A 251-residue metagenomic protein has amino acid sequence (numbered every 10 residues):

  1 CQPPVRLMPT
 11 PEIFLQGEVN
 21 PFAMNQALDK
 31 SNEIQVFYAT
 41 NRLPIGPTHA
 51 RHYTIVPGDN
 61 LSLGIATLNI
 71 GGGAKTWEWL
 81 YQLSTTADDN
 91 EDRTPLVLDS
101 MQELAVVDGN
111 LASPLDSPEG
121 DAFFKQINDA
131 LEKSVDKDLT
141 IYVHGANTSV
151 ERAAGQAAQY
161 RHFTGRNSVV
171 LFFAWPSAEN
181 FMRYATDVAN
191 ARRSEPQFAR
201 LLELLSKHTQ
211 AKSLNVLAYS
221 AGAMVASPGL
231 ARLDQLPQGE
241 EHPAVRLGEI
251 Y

Functional and structural regions predicted by a protein language model:
C1-V169: Flexible, membrane-associating and regulatory peripheral segments of lipid-active enzymes
P47, V150-E151, N180-R183, M224-S227: Extracytoplasmic/secreted cell-surface and envelope-processing proteins
A174-A189: Cap/lid segment of the alpha/beta-hydrolase catalytic domain
D187-A211: Helix-loop module immediately N-terminal to the HCX5R catalytic loop in PTP-like cysteine phosphatase domains
F198, A218-G222, A226: Gly/Ala-rich beta-loop-alpha elbow adjacent to hydrolase catalytic centers
A223-Q235: Short glycine-enriched nucleophile-adjacent loop and the immediately C-terminal alpha-helix near the catalytic center
L236-H242: Aromatic-lined ligand-binding clefts that engage carbohydrates, nucleic acids, or primary amines
